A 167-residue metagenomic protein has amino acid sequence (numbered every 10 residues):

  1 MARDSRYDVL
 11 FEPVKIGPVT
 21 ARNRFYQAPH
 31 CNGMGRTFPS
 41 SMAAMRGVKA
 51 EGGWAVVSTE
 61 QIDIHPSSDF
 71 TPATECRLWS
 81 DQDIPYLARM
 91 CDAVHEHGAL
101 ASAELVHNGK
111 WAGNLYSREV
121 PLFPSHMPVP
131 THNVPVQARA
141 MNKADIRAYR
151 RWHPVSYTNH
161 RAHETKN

Functional and structural regions predicted by a protein language model:
A2-N108, A138, Y149: N-terminal capping/small domains of soluble enzymes
Y7, P29, T74, H126-V129 (+2 more regions): General secondary-structure edge motif
D92, L100, V106-S156: Non-globular sequence segments
Y157-N167: Conserved small/polar residues in nucleotide/adenosyl-binding loops
